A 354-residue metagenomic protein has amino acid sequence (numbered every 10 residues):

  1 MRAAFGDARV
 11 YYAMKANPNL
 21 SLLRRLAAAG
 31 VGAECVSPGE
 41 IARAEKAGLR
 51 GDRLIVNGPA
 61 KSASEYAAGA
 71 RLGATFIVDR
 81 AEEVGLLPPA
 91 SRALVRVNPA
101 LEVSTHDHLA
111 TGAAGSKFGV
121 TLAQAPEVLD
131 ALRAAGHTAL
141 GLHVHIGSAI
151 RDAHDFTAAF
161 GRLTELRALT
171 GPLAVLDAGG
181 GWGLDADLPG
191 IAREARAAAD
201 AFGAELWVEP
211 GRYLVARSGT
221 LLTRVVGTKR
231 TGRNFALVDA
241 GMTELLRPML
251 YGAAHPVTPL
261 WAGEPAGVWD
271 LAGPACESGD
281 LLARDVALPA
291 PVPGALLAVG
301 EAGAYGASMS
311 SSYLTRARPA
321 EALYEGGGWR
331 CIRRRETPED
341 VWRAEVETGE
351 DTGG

Functional and structural regions predicted by a protein language model:
M1-A4: N-terminal flexible segment immediately upstream of the FAD-binding catalytic core in FAD-dependent oxidoreductases
G6-D177: Active-site-proximal beta-alpha core segment in soluble small-molecule metabolic enzymes
N17, E82, V120-A123, E127 (+10 more regions): Conserved active-site and cofactor/substrate-binding residues in soluble primary-metabolism enzymes
L23, A42, A153, D185-D187 (+2 more regions): Short, function-defining helix-loop hinge/capping sites that tune catalysis or transport
D52, A74, S91-A93, S116 (+10 more regions): Structural beta-strand/beta-sheet cores of well-ordered domains, especially the beta-sheet scaffolds that support
L101-T105, A186, V215-A216: Catalytic core of soluble alpha/beta enzymes
H154-R212: Acidic, glycine-rich loop-and-beta core segments that form the ion-binding/anion-interacting portion of active sites
E194, E205-G354: Charged (often Lys/Glu-rich) extended helix/loop segments that serve as interaction or gating elements
